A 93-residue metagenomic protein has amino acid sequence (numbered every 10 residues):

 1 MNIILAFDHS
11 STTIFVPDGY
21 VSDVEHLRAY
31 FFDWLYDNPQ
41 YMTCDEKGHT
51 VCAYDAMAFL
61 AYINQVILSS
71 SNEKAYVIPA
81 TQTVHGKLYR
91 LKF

Functional and structural regions predicted by a protein language model:
M1-V21: Short, extreme N-terminal segment that most often corresponds to the first beta-strand
V21, E25, T50-A53: Conserved aromatic
D23, L27, F31-W34: Compact, glycine/acidic-enriched structural inserts
F32-F93: Short, mixed-charge low-complexity intrinsically disordered segments
